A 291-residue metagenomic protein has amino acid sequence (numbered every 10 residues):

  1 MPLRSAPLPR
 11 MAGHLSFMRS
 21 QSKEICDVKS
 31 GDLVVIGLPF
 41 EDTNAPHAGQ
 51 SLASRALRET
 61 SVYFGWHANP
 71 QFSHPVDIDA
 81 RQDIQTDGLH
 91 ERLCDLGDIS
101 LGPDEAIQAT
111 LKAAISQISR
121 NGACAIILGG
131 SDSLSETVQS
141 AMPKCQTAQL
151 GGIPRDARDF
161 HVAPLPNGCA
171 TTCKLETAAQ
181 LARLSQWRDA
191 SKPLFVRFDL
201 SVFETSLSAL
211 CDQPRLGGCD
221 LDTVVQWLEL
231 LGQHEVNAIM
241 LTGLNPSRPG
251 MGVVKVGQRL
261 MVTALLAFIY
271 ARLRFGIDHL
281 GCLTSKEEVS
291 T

Functional and structural regions predicted by a protein language model:
P2-V34, F40, P46-A48, L52-A125 (+2 more regions): Catalytic cores of soluble, metal-dependent hydrolases
L128-G130, L150-G151: Short His-Asn-centered micro-motif
K144-R155: Acidic, His- and aromatic-enriched active-site or binding-groove loops in soluble protein domains that engage sugars
R155-F160, P249: Short, charged/polar "capping" segments at the starts of alpha-helices and the immediately preceding loops
F160-N167: A domain-level signal for caspase-like cysteine endopeptidase catalytic cores and their zymogen-processing architecture
